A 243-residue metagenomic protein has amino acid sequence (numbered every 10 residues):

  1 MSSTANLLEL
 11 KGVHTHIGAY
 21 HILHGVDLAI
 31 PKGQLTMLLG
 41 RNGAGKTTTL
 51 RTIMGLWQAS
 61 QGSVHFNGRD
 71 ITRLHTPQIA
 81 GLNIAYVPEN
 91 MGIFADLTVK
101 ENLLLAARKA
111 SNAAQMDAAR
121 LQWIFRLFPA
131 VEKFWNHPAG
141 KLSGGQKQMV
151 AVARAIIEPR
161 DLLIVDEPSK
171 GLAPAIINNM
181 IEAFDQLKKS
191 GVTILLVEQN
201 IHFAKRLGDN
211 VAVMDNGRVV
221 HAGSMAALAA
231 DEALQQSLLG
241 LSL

Functional and structural regions predicted by a protein language model:
G18, T36, A59, L74 (+4 more regions): ABC-type ATPase nucleotide-binding domains, specifically the catalytic core motifs of the NBD
L39-R41: The feature captures the beta-strand-to-loop junction immediately N-terminal to the Walker
M54: Helix-to-loop junction immediately C-terminal to a conserved catalytic motif
G62-D70, L82, M116-L121: Conserved ABC transporter NBD signature motif
P138-L142: Conserved ABC ATPase signature
I156-D161: A short, proline-enriched helix->beta-strand linker immediately N-terminal to the Walker B motif in ABC-type P-loop
